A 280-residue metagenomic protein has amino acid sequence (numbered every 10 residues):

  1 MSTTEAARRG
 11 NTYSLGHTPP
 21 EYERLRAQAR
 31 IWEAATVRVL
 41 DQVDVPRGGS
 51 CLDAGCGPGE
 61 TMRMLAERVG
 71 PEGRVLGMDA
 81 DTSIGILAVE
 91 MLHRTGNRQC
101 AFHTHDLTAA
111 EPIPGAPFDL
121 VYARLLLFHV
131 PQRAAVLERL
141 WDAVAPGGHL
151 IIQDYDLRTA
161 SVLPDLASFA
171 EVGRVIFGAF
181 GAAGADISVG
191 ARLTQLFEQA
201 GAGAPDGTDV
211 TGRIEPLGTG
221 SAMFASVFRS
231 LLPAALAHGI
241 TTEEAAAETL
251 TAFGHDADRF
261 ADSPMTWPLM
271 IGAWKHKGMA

Functional and structural regions predicted by a protein language model:
M1-Y22, R26-A27: N-terminal, positively charged/glycine-rich alpha-helical extensions of SAM-dependent methyltransferases
R30-S50, M64: Conserved alpha-helix/loop element of class I SAM-dependent methyltransferases that forms part of the SAM/SAH-binding
L52-A54, P58-A110: Class I SAM-dependent methyltransferase SAM/SAH-binding core
P112-L120: A short acidic, Gly/Pro-enriched loop at the edge of an enzyme's catalytic core that lines a small-molecule cofactor
D119-R133: A short SAM/SAH-binding and catalytic strip from SAM-dependent methyltransferases
A134-H149: A short glycine-rich, Lys/Arg-flanked "PGG" loop and its adjoining helix->strand segment in the class I
I151-G220: Conserved catalytic/acceptor-binding region of the Class I
D206-A280: Conserved Class I S-adenosyl-L-methionine
